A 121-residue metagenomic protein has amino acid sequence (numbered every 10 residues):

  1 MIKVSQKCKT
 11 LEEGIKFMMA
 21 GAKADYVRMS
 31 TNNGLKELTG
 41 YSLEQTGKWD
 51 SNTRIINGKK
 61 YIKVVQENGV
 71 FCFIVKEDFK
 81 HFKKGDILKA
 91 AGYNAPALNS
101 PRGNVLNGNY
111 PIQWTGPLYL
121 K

Functional and structural regions predicted by a protein language model:
I2-I55: Negatively charged, low-complexity tracts enriched in Asp/Glu with abundant Ser/Thr
A20, A24-T31, L35, F73 (+3 more regions): An almost-null, non-specific background feature that weakly reflects generic protein context rather than any particular
S42-K84: Amphipathic, interaction-prone secondary-structure segments
Q45, I112-K121: A cross-kingdom feature marking charged/low-complexity
K83-I112: A short, surface-exposed interaction/processing loop segment used at functional sites
